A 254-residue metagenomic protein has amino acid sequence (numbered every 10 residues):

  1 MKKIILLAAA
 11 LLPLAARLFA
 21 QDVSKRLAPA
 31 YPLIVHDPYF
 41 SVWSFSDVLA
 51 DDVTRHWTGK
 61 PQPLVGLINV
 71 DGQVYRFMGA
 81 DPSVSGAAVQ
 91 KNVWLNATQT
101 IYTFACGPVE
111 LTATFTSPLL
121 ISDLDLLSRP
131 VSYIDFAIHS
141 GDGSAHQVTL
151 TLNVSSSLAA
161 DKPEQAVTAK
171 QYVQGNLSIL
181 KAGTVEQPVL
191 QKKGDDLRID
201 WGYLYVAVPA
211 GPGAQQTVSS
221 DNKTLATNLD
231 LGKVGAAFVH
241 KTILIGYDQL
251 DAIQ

Functional and structural regions predicted by a protein language model:
M1-Q21: Bacterial Sec-dependent N-terminal signal peptides
A20-Q254: Ser/Thr/Asn(+Pro)-rich, low-complexity disordered segments
